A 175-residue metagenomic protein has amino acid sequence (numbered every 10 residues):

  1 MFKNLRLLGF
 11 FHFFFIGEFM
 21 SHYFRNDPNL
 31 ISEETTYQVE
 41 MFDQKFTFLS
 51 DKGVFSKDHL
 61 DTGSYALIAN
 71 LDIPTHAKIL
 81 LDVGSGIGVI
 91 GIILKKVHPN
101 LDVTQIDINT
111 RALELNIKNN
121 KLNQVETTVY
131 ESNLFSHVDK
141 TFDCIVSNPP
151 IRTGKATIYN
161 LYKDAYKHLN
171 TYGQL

Functional and structural regions predicted by a protein language model:
M1-F10: Positively charged N-terminal leader segments that act as targeting/secretion signals
F11, F15-F42, G53: N-terminal auxiliary segments of SAM/dcSAM-dependent transferases
D43-K45, K52, Q124: Residue-level detection of beta-strand-connecting loop/turn positions
D51-I68: Conserved SAM-binding loop and adjacent beta-strand
G63-V138, C144-S147, T153: Conserved SAM/SAH cofactor-binding pocket of Class I
K155-T157: Glycine/threonine-rich flexible loop motifs
N160-T171: A short glycine-rich, Lys/Arg-flanked "PGG" loop and its adjoining helix->strand segment in the class I
G173-L175: Conserved beta-strand signature within the Rossmann-like core of class I S-adenosyl-L-methionine
